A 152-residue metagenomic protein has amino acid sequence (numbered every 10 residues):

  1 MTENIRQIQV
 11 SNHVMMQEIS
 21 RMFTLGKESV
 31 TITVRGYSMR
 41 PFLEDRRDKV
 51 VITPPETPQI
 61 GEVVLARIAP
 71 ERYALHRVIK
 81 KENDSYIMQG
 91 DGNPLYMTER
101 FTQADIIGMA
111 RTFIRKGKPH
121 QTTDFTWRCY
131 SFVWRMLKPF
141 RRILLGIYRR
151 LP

Functional and structural regions predicted by a protein language model:
M1-T57, K116-P152: Protein maturation boundaries and topogenic segments
G26-V30, D48, I60-E62, R72-A74 (+1 more regions): A generic structural signal for short beta-strands and their flanking turns/coil linkers
E56-T57, R67-P152: Acidic/glycine-rich C-terminal interaction modules and beta/coil loop segments that lie outside canonical DNA-binding
